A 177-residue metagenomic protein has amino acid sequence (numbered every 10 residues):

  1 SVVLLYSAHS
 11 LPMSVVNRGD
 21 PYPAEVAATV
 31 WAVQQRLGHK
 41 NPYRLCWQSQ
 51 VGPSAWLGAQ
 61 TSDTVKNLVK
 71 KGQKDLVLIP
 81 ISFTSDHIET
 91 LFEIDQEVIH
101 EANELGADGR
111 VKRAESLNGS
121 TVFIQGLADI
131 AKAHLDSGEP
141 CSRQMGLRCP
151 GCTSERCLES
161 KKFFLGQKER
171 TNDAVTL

Functional and structural regions predicted by a protein language model:
S1-L177: Active-site-proximal alpha-helix that buttresses catalytic centers in soluble enzyme cores
